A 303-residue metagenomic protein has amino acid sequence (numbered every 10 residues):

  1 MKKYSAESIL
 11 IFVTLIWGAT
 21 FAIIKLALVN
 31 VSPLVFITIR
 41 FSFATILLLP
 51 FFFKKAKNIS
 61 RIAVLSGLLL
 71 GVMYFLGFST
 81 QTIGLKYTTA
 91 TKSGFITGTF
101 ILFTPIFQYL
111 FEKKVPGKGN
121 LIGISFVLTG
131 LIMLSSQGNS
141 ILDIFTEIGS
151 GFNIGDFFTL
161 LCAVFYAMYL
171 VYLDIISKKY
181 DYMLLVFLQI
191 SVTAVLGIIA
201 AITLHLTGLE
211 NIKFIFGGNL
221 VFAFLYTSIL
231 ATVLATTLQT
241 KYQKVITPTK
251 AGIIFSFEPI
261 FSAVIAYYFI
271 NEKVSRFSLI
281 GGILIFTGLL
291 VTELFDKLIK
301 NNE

Functional and structural regions predicted by a protein language model:
K2-A6, N30-L34, T38, I59-V64 (+3 more regions): Juxtamembrane helix-entry segments on the extracytoplasmic side of multipass membrane proteins
S8-I9, V35-L48, L121-G130, I154-L161 (+1 more regions): Hydrophobic alpha-helical transmembrane segments of multi-pass integral membrane proteins, especially transporters
I11-A19, I23, L68-I83, Y87 (+7 more regions): Hydrophobic alpha-helical transmembrane segments of multi-pass membrane transport proteins, especially secondary
F12, I39-R40, L69-L70, I96-T99 (+4 more regions): Hydrophobic core positions of alpha-helical segments in small-molecule transporters and transporter systems
A27, F36, R40, G84 (+7 more regions): Hydrophobic/aromatic residues within transmembrane alpha-helices of multi-pass small-molecule transporters
F43-P50, F103, F107, F126-M133 (+3 more regions): Transmembrane-helix signature of multi-pass solute transporters
L47-A56, F100-S125, I260-I280: C-terminal transmembrane-helix exit sites in multi-pass transporters
L48, P116-I141, A163, F277-D296: Hydrophobic transmembrane alpha-helices of multi-pass small-molecule transport proteins
